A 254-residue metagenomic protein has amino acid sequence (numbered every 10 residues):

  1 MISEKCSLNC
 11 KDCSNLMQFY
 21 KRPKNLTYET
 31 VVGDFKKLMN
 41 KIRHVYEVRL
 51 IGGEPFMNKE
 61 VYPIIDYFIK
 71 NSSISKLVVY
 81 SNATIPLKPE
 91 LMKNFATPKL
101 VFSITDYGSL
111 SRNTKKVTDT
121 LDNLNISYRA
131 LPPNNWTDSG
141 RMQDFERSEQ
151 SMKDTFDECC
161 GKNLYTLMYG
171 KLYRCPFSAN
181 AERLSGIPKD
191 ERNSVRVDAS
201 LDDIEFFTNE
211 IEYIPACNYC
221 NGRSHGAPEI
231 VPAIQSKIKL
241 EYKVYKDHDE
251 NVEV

Functional and structural regions predicted by a protein language model:
M1-V79, P86, D247-D249: Conserved alpha-helical substructure of the radical SAM core
C6, E54, A83, D106-G108 (+1 more regions): Short, flexible loop/turn elements at secondary-structure junctions
L26-V31, E60, N113, S151 (+1 more regions): Soluble or luminal CAZymes and related metallo-dependent hydrolases
T27-V31, L87-P89, L201-D202, F206 (+1 more regions): General structural signal for secondary-structure boundaries
N40-R43, F95-T97, I211: Flexible, charged surface loops at secondary-structure boundaries
R43, V79-N82, G108-N113, P133-D138 (+3 more regions): Short C-terminal domain-edge/linker segments immediately following a structured domain
N58-S178, R183: Conserved AdoMet/S-adenosylmethionine-binding subsite of the radical SAM
Q143-V254: Accessory C-terminal segments flanking Radical SAM cores
